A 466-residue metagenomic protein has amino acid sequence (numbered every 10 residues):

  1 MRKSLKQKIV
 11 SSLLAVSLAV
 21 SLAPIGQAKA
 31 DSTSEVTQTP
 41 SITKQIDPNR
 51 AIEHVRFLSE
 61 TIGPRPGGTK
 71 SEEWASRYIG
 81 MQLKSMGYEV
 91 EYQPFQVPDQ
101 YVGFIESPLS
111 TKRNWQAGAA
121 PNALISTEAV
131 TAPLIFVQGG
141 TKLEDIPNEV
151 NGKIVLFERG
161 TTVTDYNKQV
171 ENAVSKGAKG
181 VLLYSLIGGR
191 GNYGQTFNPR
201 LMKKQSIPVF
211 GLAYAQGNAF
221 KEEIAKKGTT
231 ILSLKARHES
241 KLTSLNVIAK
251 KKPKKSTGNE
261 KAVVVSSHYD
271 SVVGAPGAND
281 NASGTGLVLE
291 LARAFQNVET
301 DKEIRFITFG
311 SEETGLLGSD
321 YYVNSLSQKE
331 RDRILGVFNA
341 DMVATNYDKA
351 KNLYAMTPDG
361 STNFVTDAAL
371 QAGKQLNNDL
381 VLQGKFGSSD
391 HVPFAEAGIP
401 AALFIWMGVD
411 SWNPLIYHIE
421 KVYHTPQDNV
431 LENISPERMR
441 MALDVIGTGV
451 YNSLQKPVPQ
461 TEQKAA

Functional and structural regions predicted by a protein language model:
V20-E35: Sec-dependent signal peptide cleavage junction
T33-S71, M86, Q93-F95, T196 (+5 more regions): N-terminal capping segment at the start of a domain
T37-D47, E60-E73, E89, P121-I125 (+10 more regions): Second-shell loop/turn segments in exported
K44-N49, E53-I154, T161: Noncatalytic luminal/extracellular "stalk/propeptide" segments of secretory-pathway proteins
L83, A173, I187, V247 (+3 more regions): Alpha-helical metal-binding/catalytic segments enriched in His/Glu/Asp
A117-E144, N198-A278, R293, N297 (+1 more regions): Soluble metallo-hydrolase cores and metallopeptidase-like ectodomains found primarily in the secretory/periplasmic
T300, F309-G408, W412-N413: Metal-dependent peptidase/peptidase-like ectodomains
N413-A466: His/Asp/Glu-rich mid-to-C-terminal helical/loop segments that flank catalytic regions of hydrolases
